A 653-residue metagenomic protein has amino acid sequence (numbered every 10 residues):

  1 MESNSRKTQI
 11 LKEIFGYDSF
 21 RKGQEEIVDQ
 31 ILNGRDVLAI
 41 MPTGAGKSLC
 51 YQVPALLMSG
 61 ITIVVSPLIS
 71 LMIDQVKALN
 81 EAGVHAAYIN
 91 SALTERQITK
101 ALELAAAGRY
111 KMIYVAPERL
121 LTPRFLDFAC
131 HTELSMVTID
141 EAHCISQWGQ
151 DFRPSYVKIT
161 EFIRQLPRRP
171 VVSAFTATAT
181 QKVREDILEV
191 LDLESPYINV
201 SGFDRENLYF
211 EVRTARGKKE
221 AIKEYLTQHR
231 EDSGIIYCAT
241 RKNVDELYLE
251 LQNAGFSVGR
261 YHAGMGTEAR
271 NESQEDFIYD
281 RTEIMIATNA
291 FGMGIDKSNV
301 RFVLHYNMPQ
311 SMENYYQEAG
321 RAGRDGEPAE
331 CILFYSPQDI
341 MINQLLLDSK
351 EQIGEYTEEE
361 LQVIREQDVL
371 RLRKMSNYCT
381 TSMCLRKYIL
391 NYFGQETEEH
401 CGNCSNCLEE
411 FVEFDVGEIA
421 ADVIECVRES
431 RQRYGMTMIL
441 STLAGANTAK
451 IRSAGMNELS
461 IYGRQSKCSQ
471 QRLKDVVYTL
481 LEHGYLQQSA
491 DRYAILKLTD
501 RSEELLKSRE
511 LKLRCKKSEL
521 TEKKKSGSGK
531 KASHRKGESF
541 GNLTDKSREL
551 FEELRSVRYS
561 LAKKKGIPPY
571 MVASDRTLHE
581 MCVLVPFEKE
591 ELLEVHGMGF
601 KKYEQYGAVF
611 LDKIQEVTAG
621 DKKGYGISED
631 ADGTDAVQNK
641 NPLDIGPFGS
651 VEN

Functional and structural regions predicted by a protein language model:
M1-K7, M341-I342, I353-E358, Q367-V369 (+2 more regions): Accessory DNA-binding and partner-docking regions appended to nucleic-acid-acting proteins, especially the terminal
S3-I14, D18, K22, E26-S48 (+5 more regions): Helicase motor core with emphasis on the C-terminal RecA-like subdomain
I31, L226, F277, C379 (+2 more regions): Short helix-to-turn junction characteristic of helix-turn-helix DNA-binding domains, especially the helix
R168, R230, S382, Q432 (+1 more regions): Flexible coil/turn residues that form the inter-helical turn or adjacent wing/linker of helix-turn-helix
V363-F393: Short, charged low-complexity linear segments at domain edges
